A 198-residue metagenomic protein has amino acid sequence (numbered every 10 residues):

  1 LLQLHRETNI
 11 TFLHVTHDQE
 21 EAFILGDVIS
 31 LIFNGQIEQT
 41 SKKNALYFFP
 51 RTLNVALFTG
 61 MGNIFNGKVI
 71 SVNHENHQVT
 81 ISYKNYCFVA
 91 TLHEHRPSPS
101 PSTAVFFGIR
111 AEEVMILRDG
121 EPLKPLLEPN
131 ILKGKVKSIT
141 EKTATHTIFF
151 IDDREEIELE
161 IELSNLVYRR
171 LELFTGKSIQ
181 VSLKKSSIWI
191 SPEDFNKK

Functional and structural regions predicted by a protein language model:
L2, R6, I10-T11, T16-Y86: Internal alpha/beta loop-helix hairpins
F48, N85-T140, N165-K198: Glycine/charge-rich catalytic "coupling/switch" loops of P-loop NTPases
N63, N130, I157: Exposed loop/turn and edge beta-strand positions of beta-sandwich/beta-sheet ligand-binding modules
F65, V79, V105, H146-I148 (+2 more regions): Conserved beta-strand core positions
V72-N76, I139-T145: Short, conserved beta-turn/loop elements at beta-strand boundaries and strand-helix junctions
H77-I81, I148, S186-I188: Short polybasic amphipathic segments
T80-F88, F150-L159: OB-fold (S1/OB) nucleic-acid-binding surfaces
